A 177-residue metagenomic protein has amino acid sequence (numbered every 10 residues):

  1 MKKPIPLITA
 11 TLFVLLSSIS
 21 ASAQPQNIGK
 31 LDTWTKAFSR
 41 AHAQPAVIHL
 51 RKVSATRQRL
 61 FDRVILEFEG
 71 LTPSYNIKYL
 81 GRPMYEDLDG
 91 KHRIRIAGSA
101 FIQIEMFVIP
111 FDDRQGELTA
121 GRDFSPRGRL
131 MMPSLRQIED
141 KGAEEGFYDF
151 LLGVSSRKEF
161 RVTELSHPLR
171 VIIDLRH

Functional and structural regions predicted by a protein language model:
M1-T9: Bacterial N-terminal signal peptides that target proteins for export
T9-S17: Bacterial N-terminal signal peptides
S22-H177: Short linear recognition/processing motifs and adjacent strand/loop elements at protein termini and domain edges
